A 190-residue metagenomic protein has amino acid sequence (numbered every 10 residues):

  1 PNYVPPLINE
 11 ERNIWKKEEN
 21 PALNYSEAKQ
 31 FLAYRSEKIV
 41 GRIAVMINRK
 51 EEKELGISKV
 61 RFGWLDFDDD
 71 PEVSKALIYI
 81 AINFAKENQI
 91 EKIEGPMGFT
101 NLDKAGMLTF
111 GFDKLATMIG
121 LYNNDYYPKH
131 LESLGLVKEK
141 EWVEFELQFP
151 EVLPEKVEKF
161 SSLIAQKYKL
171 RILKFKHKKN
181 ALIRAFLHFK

Functional and structural regions predicted by a protein language model:
N2-K17: Conserved GNAT-fold acetyl-CoA-binding loop/helix
I14-L23, T109-D113: Charged, often glycine-rich, active-site loop that binds/positions anionic groups
K17-S36, G41: A short helix-loop-beta-strand connector motif used in the catalytic cores of GNAT acetyltransferases and, in some
S36, L65, G98, Q148 (+1 more regions): Structured loops at beta-to-helix junctions and adjacent beta-edge loops in soluble globular domains
I47-R49: A short acidic/small-residue loop/turn micro-motif
E54-G135, K140: Acyl-donor binding region in acyl/amide transferases
L121-K190: Acyltransferase donor/substrate-recognition loop-hinge adjacent to the catalytic core
